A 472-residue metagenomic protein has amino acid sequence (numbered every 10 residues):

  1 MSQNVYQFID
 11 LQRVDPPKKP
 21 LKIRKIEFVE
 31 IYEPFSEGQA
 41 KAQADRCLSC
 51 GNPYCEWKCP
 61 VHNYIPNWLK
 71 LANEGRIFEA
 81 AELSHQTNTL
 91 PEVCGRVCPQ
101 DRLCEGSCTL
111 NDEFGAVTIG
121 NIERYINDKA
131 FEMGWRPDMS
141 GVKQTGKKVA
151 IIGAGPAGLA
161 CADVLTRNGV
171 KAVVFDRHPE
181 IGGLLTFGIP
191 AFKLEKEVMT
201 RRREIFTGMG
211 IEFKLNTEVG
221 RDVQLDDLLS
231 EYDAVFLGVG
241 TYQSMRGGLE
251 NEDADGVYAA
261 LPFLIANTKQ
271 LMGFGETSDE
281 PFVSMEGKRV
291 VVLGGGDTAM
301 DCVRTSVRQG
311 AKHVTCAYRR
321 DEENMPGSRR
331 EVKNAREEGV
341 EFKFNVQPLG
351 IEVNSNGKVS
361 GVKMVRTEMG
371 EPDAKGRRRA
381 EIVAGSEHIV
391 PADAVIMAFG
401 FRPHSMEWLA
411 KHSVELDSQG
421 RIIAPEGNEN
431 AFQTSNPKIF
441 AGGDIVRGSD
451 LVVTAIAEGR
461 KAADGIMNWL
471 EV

Functional and structural regions predicted by a protein language model:
Y6-E33, H62-E74, L83-H85, D112 (+8 more regions): Beta1-alpha1 glycine-rich phosphate/pyrophosphate-binding loop at the start of Rossmann-like nucleotide-binding domains
R24-A42, Y64-R96, E113-K143, T268: Ferredoxin-type iron-sulfur electron-transfer modules in oxidoreductases and energy-metabolism complexes
D45-Y64, T89-D112: Local cysteine-cluster metal-coordination motifs and their immediate loop/turn environment, predominantly Fe-S cluster
I126-K143, R201-R221, S244-Q309, S418-S435: Glycine-rich dinucleotide-binding loop and its adjacent helix/turn
K143-Q144, K148-I152, T200-L249, G350-V359 (+3 more regions): Feature captures the FAD/FMN-dependent oxidoreductase FAD-binding
D255-G287, P372-S449: FAD-site-proximal beta/loop scaffold in flavoenzymes
V283-R320, A380, H388-A394, F401-R402 (+3 more regions): Long hydrophobic segments that form regular secondary structure
C302, I445-E471: A conserved FAD-binding loop/helix module that cradles the flavin
